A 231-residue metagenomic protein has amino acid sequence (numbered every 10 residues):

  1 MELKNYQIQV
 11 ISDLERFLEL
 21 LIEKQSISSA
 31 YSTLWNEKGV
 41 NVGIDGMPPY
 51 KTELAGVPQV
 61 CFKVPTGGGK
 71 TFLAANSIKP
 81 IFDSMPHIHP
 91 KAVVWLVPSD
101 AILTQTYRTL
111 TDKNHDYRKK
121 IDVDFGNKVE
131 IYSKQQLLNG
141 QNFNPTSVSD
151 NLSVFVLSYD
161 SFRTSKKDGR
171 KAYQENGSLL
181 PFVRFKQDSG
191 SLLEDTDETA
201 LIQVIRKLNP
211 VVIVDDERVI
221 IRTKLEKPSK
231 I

Functional and structural regions predicted by a protein language model:
M1-I231: RecA-like P-loop NTPase motor core of helicase/translocase proteins
